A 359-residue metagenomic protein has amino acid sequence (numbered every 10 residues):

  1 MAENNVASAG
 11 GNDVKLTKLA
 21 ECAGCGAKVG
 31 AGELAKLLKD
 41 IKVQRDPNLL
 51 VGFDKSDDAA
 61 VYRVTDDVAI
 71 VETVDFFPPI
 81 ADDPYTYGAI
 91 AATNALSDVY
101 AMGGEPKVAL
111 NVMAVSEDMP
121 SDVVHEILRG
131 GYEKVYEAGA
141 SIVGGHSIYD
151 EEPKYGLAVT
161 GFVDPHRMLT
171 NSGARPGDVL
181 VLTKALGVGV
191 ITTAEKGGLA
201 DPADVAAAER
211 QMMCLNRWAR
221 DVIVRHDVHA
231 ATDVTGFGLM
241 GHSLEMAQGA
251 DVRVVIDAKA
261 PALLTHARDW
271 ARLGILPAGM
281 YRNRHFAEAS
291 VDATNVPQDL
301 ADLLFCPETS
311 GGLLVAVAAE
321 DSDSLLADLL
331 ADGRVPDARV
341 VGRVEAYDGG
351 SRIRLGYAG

Functional and structural regions predicted by a protein language model:
A2-G359: Helix-biased detector of long, well-ordered alpha-helical tracts
